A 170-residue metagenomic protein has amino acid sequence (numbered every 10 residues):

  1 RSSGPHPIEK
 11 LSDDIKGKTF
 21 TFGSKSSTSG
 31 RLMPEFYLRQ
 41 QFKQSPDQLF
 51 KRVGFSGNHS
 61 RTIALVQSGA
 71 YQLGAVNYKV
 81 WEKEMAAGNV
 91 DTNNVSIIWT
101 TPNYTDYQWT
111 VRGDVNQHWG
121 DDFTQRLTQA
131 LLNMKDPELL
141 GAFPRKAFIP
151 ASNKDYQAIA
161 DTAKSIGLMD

Functional and structural regions predicted by a protein language model:
R1-F42: A conserved helix-loop-strand patch within extracytoplasmic ligand-binding domains of the periplasmic binding
G4-P5, K25-S29, S60-R61, K79-E82 (+2 more regions): Solvent-exposed loop/turn segments at secondary-structure junctions within structured extracellular/periplasmic domains
T19, Q41-F55, D91-N94, D170: A local structural motif
T19-T28, R52-V53, Q67-Y71, N116 (+1 more regions): Second-shell loop/turn segments in exported
R39-Q40, L65-Q67, Q72-T92: A ligand-binding cleft/hinge motif common to bilobed small-molecule-binding domains
S45-A64, N103-T105: Short helix-initiation/N-cap motifs at beta->coil->alpha
N89-L131, G141-A158: Periplasmic-binding protein-like
